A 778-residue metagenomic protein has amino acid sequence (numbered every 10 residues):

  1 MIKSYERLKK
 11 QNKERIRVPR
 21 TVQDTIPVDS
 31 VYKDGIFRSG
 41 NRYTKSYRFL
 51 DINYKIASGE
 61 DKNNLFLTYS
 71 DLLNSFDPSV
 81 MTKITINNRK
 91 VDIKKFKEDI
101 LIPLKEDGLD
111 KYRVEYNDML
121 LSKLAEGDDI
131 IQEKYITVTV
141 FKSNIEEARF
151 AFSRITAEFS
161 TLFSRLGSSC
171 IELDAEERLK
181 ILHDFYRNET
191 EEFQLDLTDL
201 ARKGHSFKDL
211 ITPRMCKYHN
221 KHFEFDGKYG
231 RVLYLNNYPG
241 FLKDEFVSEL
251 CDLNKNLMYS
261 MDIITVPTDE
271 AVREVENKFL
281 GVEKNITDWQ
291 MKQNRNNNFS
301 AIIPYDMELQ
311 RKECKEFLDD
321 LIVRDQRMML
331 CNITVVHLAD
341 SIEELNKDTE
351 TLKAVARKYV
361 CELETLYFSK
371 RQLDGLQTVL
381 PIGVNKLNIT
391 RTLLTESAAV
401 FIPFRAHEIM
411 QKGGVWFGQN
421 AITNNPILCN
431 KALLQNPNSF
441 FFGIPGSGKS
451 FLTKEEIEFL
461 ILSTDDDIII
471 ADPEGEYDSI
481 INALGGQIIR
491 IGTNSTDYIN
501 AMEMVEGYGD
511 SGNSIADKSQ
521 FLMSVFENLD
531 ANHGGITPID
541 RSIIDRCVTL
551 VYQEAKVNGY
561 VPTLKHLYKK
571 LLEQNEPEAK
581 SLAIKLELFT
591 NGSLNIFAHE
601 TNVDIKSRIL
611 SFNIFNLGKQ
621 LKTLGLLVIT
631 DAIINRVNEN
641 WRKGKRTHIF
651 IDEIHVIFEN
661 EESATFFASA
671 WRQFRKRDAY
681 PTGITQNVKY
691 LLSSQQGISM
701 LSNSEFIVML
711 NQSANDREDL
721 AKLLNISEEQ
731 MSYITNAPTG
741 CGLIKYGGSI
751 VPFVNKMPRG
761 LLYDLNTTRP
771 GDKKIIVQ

Functional and structural regions predicted by a protein language model:
M1-F404: Extended, folded cores of ATP/NTP-driven motor/assembly subunits in large transport and secretion machines
I52, G59-P78, T85, R89 (+10 more regions): P-loop NTPase motor domains
F441: Hydrophobic anchor at the beta1->P-loop junction of P-loop NTPases
K449: Conserved lysine of the Walker
L452: Hydrophobic positions on the alpha1 helix immediately C-terminal to the Walker A/P-loop
F459-I469: Post-Walker A helix-loop "phosphate-sensing" segment adjacent to the P-loop in P-loop NTPases
G485-I489, Q696-M709: A short helix-turn-beta junction within AAA+ P-loop NTPase domains corresponding to the substrate/partner-engaging
L724-V777: Conserved P-loop NTPase
